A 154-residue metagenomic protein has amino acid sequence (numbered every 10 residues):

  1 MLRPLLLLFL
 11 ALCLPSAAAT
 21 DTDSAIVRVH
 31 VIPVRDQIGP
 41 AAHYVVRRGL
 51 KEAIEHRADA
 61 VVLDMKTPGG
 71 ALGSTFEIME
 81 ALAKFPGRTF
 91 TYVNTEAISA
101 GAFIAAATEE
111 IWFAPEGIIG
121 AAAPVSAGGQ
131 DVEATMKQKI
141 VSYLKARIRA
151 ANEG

Functional and structural regions predicted by a protein language model:
P4-P15: Bacterial N-terminal signal peptides
S16-G154: Soluble extramembrane regions of membrane proteins in the secretory/endomembrane system
